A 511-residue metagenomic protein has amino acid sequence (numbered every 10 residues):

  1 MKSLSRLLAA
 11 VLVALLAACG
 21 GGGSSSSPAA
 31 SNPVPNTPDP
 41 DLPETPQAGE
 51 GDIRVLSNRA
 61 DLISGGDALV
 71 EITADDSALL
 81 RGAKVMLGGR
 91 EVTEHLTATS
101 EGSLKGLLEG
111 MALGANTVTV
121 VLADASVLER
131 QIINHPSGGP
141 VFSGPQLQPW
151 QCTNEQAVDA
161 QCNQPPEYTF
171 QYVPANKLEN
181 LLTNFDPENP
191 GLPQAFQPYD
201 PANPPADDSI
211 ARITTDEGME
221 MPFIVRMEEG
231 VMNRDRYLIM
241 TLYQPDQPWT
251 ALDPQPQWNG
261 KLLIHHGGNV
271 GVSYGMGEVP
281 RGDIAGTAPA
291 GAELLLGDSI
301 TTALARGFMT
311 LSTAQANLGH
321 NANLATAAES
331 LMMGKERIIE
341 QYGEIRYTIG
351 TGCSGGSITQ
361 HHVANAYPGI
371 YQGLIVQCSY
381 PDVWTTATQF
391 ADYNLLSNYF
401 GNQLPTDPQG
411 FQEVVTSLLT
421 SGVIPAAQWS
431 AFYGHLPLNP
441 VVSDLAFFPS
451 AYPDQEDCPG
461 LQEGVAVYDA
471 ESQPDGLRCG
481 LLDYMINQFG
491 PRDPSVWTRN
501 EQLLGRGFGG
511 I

Functional and structural regions predicted by a protein language model:
M1-A17: Sec-dependent bacterial lipoprotein signal peptides
V13-Q47: Bacterial Sec-dependent N-terminal signal peptides
V34-C353, S357-I511: C-terminal His-loop and adjacent cap/lid subdomain of alpha/beta-hydrolase
